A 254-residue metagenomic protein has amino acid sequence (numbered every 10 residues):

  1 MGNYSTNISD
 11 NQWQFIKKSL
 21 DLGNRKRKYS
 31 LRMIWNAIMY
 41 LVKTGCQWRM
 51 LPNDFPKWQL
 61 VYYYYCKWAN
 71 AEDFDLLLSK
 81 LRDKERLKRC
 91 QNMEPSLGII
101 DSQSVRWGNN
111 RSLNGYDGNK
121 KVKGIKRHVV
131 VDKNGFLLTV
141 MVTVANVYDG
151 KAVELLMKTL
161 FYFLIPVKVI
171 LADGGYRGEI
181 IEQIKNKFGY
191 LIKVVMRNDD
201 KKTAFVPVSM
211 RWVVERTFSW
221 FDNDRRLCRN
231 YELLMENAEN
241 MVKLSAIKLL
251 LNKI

Functional and structural regions predicted by a protein language model:
M1-I254: Short alpha-helical elements
